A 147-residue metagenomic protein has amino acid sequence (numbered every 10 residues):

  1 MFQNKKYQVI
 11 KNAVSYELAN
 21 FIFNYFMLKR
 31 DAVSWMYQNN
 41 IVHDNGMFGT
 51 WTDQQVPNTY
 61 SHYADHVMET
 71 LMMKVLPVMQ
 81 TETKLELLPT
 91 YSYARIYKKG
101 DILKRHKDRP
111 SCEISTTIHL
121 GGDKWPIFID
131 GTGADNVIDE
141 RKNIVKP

Functional and structural regions predicted by a protein language model:
M1-T83: Non-heme Fe(II)/2-oxoglutarate
V9-I10, L88-P89, F128: A structural signal for short, well-ordered beta-strand segments and their strand-loop junctions that often border
K74-V78, Y93, S115: Generic beta-strand or strand-like secondary-structure segments
K84-Y93: A short coil-to-beta-strand element that immediately follows conserved catalytic motifs
I96: Conserved active-site beta-strand element of glycosyltransferases/polysaccharide synthases
K99-P147: Catalytic core of non-heme Fe(II) oxygenases with the double-stranded beta-helix
